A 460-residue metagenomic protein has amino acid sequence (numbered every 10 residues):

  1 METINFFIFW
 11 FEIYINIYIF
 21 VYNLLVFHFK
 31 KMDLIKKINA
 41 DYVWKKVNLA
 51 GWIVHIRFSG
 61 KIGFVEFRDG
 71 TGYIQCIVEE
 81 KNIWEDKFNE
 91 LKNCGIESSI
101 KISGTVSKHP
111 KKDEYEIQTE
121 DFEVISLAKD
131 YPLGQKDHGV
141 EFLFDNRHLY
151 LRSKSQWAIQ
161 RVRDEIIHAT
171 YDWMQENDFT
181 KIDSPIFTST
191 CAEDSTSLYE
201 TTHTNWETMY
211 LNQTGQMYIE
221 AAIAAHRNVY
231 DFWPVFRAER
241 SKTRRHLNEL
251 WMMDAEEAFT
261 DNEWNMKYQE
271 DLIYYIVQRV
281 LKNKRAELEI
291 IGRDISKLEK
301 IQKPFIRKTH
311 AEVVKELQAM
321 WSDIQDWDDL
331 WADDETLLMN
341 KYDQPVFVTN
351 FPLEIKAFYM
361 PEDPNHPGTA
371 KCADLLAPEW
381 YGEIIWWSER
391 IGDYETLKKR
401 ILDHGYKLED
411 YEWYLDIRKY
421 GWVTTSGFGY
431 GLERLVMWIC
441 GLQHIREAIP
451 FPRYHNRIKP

Functional and structural regions predicted by a protein language model:
F6-F7, L24: Short hydrophobic targeting helices and cationic amphipathic motifs that mediate membrane/organellar targeting
I15-V21: Intrinsically disordered, low-complexity terminal segments enriched in Ser/Thr
D33-A258: Class II aminoacyl-tRNA synthetase-like tRNA-binding/catalytic domains
D172-F179, Y275-K284: Secondary-structure boundary elements
D183-T190, L281-D294: Short, glycine/acidic-rich hinge or "gate" loops at secondary-structure transitions that mediate conformational
S197-Y275, K282, R293, K300-P460: A translation/RNA-centric and nucleic-acid-associated enzymatic feature enriched in Class II aminoacyl-tRNA synthetases
